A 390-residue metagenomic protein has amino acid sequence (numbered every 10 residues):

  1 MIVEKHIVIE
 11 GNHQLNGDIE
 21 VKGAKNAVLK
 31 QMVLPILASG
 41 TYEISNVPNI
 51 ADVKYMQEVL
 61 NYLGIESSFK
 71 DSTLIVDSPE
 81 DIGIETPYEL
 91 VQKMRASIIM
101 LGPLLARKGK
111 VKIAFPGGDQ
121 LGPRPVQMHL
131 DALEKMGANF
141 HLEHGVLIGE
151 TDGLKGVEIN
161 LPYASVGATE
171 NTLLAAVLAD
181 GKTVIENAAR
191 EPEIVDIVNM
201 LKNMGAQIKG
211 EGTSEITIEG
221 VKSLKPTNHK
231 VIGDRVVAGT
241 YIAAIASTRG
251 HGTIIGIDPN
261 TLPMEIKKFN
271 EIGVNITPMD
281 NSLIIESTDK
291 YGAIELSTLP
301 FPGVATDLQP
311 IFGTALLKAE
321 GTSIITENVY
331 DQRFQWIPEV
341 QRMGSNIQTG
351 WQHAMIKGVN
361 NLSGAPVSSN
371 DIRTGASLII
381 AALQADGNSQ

Functional and structural regions predicted by a protein language model:
M1-Q390: Short, structured segments at the rim of ligand-binding sites
